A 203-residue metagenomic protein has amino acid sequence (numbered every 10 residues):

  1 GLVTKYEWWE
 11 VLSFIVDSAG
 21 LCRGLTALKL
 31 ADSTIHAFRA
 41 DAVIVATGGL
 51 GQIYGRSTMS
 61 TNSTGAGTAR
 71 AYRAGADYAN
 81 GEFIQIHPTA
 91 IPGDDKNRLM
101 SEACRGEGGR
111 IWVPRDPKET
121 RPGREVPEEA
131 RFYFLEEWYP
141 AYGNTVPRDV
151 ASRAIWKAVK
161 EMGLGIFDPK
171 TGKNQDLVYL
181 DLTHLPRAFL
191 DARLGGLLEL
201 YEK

Functional and structural regions predicted by a protein language model:
L2-V11, Y78-G81: A conserved beta-strand/loop element that lines the FAD pocket in flavoprotein oxidoreductases
E7-L21: A conserved short coil-to-beta-strand element within the FAD-binding core of flavoproteins
V11, A31, G49-G51, F83-P92: Acidic, glycine-rich active-site loops and adjacent beta-strand->loop/helix elements that engage anionic groups
T26-L28: Short beta-strand segments that buttress and anchor functional surface loops
A31-A42: Core beta-strand elements of the Rossmann-like FAD/NAD(P) dinucleotide-binding domain in flavoenzyme oxidoreductases
V43-I44, S63-R70: Extended, hydrophobic alpha-helical segments in both membrane/secreted and soluble proteins
V45-T58: Flavin (primarily FAD) binding-site architecture
R70, A76-E202: An anion/pyrophosphate-binding glycine-rich loop and adjacent beta-alpha core in soluble alpha-beta enzymes
